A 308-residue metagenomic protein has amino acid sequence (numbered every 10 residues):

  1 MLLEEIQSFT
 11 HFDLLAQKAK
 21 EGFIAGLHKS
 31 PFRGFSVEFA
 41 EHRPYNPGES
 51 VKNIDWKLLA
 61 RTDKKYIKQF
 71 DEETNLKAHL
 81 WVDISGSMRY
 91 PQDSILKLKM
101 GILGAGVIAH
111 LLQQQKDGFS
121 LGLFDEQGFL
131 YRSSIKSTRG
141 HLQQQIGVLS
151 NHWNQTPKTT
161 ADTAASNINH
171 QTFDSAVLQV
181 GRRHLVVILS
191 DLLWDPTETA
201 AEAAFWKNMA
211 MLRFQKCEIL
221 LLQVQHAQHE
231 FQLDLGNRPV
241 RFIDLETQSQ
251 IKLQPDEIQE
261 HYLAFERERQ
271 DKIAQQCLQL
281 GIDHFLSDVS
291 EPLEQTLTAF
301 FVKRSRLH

Functional and structural regions predicted by a protein language model:
M1-P31, P44-E49, L58, I67-L103 (+1 more regions): Exposed, interaction-prone extracellular/peripheral surfaces
R33-S36: A positional/architectural concept
V51-N53: N-terminal juxtadomain amphipathic helix that follows a signal peptide/anchor or precedes a small N-terminal auxiliary
